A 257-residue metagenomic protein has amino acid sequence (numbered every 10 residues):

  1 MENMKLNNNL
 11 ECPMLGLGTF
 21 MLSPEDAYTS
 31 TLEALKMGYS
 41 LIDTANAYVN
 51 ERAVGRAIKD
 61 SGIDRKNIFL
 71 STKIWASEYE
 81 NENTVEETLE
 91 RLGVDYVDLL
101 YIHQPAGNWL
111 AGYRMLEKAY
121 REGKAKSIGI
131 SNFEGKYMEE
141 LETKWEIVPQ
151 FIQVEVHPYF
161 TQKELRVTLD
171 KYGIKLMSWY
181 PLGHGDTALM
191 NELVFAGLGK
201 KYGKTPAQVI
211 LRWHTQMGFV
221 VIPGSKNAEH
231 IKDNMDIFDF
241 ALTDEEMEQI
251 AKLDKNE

Functional and structural regions predicted by a protein language model:
M1-I68, L182-G183, Q249: N-terminal binding-site loop/beta-alpha segment at the start of enzyme catalytic domains that lines or forms
L22-E25, D43-A53, W75-E80, P105-L110 (+2 more regions): Acidic-and-aromatic substrate-binding clefts and catalytic sites of carbohydrate-active enzymes
L22-L35, E78-G93, A111, K136-E139 (+1 more regions): Short, acidic/polar
Y39, V94-V97, A125, P149: A structural motif
S40-A45, S71-T72, Y101, S127-G129 (+1 more regions): Short catalytic-loop micro-motif centered on adjacent basic/acidic residues
R65-E78, D98-P105, N132: A short, structured active-site edge motif that brings together acidic residues
N81-I102, K118-E122: CE4/NodB-like, metal-dependent polysaccharide N-deacetylase domain that modifies extracellular/periplasmic N-acetylated
Q104-E257: Beta/alpha (TIM)-barrel catalytic core signal, keyed to glycine-rich beta->alpha loops juxtaposed to Asp/Glu that bind
